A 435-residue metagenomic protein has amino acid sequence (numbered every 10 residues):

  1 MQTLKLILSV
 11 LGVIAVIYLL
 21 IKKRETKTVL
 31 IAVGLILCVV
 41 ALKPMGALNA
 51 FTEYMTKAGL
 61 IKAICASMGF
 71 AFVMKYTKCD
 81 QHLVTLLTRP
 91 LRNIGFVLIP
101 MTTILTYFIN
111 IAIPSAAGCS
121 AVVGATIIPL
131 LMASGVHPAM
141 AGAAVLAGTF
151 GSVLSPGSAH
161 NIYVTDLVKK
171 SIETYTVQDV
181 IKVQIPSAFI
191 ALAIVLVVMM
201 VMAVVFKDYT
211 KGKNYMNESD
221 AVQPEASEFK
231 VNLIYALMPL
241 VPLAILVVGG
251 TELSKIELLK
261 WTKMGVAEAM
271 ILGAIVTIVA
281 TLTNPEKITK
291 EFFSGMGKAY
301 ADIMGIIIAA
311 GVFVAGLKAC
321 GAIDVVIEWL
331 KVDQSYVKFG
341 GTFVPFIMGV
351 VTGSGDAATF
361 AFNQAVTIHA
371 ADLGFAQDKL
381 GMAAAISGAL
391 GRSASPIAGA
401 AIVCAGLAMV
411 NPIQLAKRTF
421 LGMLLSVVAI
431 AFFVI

Functional and structural regions predicted by a protein language model:
Q2-V13, L30, I36-A41, K182-E291 (+2 more regions): Long, contiguous bundles of hydrophobic transmembrane helices that form the permeation core of multi-pass
T3-L6, T56-I61, L87-I104, A133-A141 (+4 more regions): Membrane-interfacial loop-to-helix junctions in multi-pass transporters
K23-T26, A58-L60, A71-H82, N110-V122 (+5 more regions): Short helix-coil transition sites and intra-membrane helix breaks within transmembrane domains of multi-pass
T28, A47-Q81, K263-A322, V351: Core transmembrane alpha-helical segments of multi-pass membrane transporters/permeases
A63-S67, N93-I128, I306-V312, V332-I368 (+3 more regions): Hydrophobic alpha-helical transmembrane segments of multi-pass integral membrane proteins, predominantly secondary
V84-T85, A117-L130, V145, S158-K170 (+3 more regions): Re-entrant/interfacial helical elements at transmembrane boundaries that shape and gate the permeation pathway
G95-I111, S134-L154, T174-Q184, F189 (+2 more regions): Alpha-helical transmembrane segments of multi-pass membrane proteins
P156-V183, D372, G399-I435: Transmembrane alpha-helical segments and their short flanking loops that form helix-hairpins/helix-helix interfaces
